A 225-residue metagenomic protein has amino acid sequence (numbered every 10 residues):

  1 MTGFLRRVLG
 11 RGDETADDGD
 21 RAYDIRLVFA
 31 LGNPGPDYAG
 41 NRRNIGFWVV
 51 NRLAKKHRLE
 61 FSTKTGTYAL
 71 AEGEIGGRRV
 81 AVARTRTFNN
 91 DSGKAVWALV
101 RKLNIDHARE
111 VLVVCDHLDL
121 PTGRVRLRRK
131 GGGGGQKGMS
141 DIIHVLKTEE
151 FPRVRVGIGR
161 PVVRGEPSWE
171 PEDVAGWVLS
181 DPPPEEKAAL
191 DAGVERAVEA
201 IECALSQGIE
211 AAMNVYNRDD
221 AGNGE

Functional and structural regions predicted by a protein language model:
T2-G133, M139-R155, P161-G176, K187-E195 (+1 more regions): Nucleotide and nucleotide-moiety/phosphate-recognizing core
